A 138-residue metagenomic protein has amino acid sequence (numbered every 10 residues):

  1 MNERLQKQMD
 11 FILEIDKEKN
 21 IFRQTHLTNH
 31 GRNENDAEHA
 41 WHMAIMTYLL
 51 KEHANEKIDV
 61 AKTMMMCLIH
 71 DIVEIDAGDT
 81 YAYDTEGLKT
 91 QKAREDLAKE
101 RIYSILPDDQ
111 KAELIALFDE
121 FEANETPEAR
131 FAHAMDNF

Functional and structural regions predicted by a protein language model:
M1-F138: Alpha-helical, largely C-terminal catalytic domains that coordinate divalent metal ions via clustered Asp/Glu/His
